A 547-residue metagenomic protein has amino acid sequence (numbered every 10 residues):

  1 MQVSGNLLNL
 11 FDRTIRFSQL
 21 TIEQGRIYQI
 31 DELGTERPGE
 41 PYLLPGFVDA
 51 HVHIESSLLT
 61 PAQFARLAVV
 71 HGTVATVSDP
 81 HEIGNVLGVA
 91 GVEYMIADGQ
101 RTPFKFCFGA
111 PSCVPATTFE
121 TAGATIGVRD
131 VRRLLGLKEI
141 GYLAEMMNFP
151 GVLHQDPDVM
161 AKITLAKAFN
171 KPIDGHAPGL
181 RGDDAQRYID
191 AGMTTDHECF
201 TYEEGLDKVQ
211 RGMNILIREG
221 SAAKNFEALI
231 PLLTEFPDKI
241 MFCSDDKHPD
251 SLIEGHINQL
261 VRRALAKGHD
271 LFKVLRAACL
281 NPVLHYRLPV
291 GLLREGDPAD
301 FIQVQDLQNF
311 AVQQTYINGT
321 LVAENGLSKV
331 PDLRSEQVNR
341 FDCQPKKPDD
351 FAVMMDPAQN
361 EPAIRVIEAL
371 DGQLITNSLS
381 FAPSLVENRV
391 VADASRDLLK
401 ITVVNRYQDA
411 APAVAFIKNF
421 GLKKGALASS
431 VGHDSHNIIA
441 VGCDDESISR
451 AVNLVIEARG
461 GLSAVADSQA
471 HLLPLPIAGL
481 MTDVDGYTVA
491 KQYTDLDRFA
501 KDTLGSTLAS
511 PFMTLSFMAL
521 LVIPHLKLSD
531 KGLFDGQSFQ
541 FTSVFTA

Functional and structural regions predicted by a protein language model:
M1, P38-G39, L43-P45, H71-V74 (+11 more regions): Short coil/turn connectors at secondary-structure junctions
M1-S18, E23, D31, V69-H71 (+2 more regions): Active-site microenvironment of metallo-dependent hydrolases
M1-S4, Q24, Q29-S78, T402: Replace "His-x-His-based motif
G25, E40, H51, G72 (+8 more regions): Divalent metal-coordination and catalytic microenvironments
L44-H51, S78-H81, G109, A144 (+4 more regions): Active-site neighborhood of phospho(di)ester-bond hydrolases with catalytic His/Asp-centered motifs
A65-P172, L472-P474, P511: Divalent-metal coordination cores built from histidine and acidic residues
P80-I83, P111-S112, N148, P178-G179 (+5 more regions): Short, ordered loop/turn segments at secondary-structure junctions
G91, T125-E145, G151-L216, S221-F242 (+3 more regions): Histidine/acidic residue-rich metal-binding segments in metalloenzymes
